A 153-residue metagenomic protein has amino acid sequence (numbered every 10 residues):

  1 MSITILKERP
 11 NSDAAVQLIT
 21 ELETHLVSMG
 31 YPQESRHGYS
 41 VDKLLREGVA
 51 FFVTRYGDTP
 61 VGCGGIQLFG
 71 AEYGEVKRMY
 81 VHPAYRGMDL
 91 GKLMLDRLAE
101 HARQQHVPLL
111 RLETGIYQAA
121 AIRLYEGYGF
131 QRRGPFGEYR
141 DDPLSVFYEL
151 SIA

Functional and structural regions predicted by a protein language model:
I3, N11, P108-R111, G115-Y128 (+1 more regions): C-terminal "cap" of GNAT-fold acetyltransferases
I3-K77, H82-A84, L95-R97, H101 (+2 more regions): Acetyl-CoA-dependent GNAT
E72, M88, Q104-P108: Short coil/turn segments at alpha/beta junctions that flank glycine-rich nucleotide-binding fingerprints
H82-A84, M88, I116: Active-site acidic-Proline motif in GNAT/NAT acetyltransferases
L95, A102-E113: Conserved GNAT acetyl-CoA-binding A-motif
